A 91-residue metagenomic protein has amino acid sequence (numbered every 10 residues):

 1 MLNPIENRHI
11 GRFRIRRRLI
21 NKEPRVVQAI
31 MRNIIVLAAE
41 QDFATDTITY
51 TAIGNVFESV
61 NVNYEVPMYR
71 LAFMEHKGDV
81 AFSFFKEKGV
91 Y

Functional and structural regions predicted by a protein language model:
M1-I30, L37-Y91: Detector for the mature cores of small, proteolytically processed and post-translationally modified peptide effectors
